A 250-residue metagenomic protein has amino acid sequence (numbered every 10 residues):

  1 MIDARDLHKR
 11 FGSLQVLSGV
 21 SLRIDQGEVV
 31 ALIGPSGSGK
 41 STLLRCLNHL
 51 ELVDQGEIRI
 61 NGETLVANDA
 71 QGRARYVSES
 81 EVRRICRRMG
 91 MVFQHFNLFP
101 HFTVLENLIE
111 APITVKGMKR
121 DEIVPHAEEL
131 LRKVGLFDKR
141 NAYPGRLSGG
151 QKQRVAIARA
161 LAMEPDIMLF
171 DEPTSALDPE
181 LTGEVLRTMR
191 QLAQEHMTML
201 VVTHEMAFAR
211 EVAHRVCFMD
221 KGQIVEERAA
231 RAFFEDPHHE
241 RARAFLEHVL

Functional and structural regions predicted by a protein language model:
I33-P35: The feature captures the beta-strand-to-loop junction immediately N-terminal to the Walker
F102-E110: Short coil-to-helix segment of the ABC ATPase nucleotide-binding domain corresponding to the Q-loop/switch region
Y143-L147, Q151: Conserved ABC ATPase signature
A162-D166: A short, proline-enriched helix->beta-strand linker immediately N-terminal to the Walker B motif in ABC-type P-loop
M168-D171: Catalytic Walker B motif of ABC-type/P-loop ATPase nucleotide-binding domains
